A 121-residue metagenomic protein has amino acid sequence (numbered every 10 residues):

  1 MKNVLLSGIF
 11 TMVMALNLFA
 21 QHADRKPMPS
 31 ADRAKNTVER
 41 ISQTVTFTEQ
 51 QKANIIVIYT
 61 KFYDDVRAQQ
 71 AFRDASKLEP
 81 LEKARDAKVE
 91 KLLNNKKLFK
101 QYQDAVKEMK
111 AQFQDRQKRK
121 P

Functional and structural regions predicted by a protein language model:
M1-K26: Bacterial Sec-dependent N-terminal signal peptides
Q21-P121: Charge-rich (acidic/polar
